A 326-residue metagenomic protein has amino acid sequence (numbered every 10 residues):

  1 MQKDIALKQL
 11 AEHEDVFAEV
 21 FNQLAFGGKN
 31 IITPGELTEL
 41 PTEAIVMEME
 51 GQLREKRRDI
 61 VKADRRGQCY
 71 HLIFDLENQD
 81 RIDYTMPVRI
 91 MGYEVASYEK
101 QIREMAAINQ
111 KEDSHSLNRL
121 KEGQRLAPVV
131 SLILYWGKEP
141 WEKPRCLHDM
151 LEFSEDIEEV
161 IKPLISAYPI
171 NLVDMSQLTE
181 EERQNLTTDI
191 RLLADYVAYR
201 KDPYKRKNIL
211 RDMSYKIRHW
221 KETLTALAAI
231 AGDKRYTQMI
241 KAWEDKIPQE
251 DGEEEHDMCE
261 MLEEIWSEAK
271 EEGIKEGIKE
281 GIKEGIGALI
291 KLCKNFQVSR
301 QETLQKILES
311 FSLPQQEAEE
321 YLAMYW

Functional and structural regions predicted by a protein language model:
M1-W326: Elongated, amphipathic alpha-helical interaction scaffolds
